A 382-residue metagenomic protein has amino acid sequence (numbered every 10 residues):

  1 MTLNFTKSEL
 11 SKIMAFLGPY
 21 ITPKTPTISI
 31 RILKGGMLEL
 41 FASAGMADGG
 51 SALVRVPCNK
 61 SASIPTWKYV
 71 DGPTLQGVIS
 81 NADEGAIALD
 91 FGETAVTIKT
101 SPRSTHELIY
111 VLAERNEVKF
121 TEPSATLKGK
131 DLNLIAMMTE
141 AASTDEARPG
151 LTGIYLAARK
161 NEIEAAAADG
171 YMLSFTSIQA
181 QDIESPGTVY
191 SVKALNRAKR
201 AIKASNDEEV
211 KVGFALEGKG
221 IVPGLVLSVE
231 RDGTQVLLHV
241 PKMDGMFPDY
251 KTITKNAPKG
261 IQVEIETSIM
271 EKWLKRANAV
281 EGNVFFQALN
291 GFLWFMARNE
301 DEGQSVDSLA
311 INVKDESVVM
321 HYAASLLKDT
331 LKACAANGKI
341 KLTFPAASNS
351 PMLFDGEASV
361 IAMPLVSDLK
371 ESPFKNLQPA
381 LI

Functional and structural regions predicted by a protein language model:
M1-I382: Structural preference for solvent-exposed beta-strand-turn elements and adjacent flexible terminal/loop segments within
